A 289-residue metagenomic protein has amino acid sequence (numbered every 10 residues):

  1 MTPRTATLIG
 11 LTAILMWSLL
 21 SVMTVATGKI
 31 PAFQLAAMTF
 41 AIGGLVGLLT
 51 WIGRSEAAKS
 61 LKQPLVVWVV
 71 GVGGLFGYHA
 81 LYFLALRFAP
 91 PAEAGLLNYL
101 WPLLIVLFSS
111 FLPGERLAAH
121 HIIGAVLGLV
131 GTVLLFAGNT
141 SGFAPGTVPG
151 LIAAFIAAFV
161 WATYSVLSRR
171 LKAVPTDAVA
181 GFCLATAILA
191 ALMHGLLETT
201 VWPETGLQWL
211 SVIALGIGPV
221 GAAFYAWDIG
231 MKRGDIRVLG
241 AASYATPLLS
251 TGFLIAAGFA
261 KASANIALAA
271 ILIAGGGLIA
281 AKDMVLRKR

Functional and structural regions predicted by a protein language model:
M1-A37, V130, T140-R170, I188-L192 (+3 more regions): Glycine-/small-residue-enriched transmembrane alpha-helix faces in small-molecule transporters and effluxers
L8, M38, A94-L100, L167-A187 (+1 more regions): Helix-helix packing/entry segments at the starts of transmembrane helices
M16-S21, I52-N98, L134, G216-G234: Specific transmembrane alpha-helical segments of multi-pass solute transporters/efflux pumps, especially DMT/EamA
T27, L35, T39, A85 (+6 more regions): Hydrophobic/aromatic residues within transmembrane alpha-helices of multi-pass small-molecule transporters
K29-G77, P102-F108, F159-Y164, A180-E198 (+1 more regions): Transmembrane alpha-helices of multi-pass small-molecule transport proteins
Q34-L45, G73, Y82-R116, A157 (+1 more regions): Specific alpha-helical transmembrane segments that line the substrate/conduction pathway and gating interfaces
I42, G47, F108, L117-N139 (+6 more regions): Hydrophobic transmembrane alpha-helices of multi-pass small-molecule transport proteins
L61-K62, V66, G95-N98, G114-L134 (+4 more regions): Loop-to-transmembrane alpha-helix entry segments
